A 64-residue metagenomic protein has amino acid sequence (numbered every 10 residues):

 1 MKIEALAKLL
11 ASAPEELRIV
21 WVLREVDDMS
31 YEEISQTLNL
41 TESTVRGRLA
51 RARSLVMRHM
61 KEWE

Functional and structural regions predicted by a protein language model:
M1-A11: Acidic, proline/glycine-rich intrinsically disordered inter-domain spacer in sigma factors
L10-R18: Short helix-coil-helix linker/hinge
V20-R24: A short pre-motif secondary-structure segment
E32: Residues within the helices of the helix-turn-helix
S35: The alpha-helix within a helix-turn-helix
L38-E62: DNA-recognition helix of helix-turn-helix
